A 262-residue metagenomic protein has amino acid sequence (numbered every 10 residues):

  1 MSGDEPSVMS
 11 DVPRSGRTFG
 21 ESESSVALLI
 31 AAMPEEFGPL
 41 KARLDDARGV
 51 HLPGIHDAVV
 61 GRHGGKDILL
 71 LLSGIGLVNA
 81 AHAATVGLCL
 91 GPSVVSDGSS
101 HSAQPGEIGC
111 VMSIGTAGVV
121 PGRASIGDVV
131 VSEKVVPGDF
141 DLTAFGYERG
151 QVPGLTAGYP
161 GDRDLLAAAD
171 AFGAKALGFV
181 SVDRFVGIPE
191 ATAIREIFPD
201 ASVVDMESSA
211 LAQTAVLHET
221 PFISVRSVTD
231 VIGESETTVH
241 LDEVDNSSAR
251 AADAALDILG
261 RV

Functional and structural regions predicted by a protein language model:
M1-E23, S96-S99: Actinobacteria-biased recognition of intrinsically disordered, low-complexity terminal regions
E5, I30, P199-A201: Generic secretory/membrane-interface signal
E23-S25, H51-V262: Glycine-rich phosphate- or other oxyanion-binding loops that anchor nucleotides, phosphorylated ligands
S24-R48, R62: Short, conserved "active-site rim" segments that organize catalytic pockets and cofactor/ligand binding
